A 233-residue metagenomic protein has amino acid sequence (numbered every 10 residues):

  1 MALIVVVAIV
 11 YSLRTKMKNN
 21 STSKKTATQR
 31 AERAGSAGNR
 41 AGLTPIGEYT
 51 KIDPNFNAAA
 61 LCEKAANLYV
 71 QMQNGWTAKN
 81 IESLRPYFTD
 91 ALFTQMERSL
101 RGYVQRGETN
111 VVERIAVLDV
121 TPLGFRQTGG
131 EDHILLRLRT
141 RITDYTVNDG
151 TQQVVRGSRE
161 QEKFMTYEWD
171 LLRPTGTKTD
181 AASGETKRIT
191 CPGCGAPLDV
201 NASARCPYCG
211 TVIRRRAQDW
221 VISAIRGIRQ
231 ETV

Functional and structural regions predicted by a protein language model:
M1-N67, P197-D199, A204-R205, G210-V233: Juxtamembrane and targeting peptides
R14, Q73, D132: Functionally constrained cores in energy, signaling, and assembly domains
E32-I115, G193, P207-Y208, V212: Core segments of small alpha/beta cavity-forming domains
A91, R98, G102, N110-V111 (+4 more regions): Alpha-helix boundary/capping detector
E97-V104, L123-D132, P197-A202: Short, charged low-complexity intrinsically disordered segments located at boundaries of structured domains
G107-E108, V117-V120, S223-I225, R229-E231: Short, intrinsically disordered/low-complexity patches at protein termini and at juxtamembrane boundaries
E108-G150: Surface-exposed, charged secondary-structure patches
L135-R214, D219-T232: Compact beta-sheet-dominated globular domain cores
